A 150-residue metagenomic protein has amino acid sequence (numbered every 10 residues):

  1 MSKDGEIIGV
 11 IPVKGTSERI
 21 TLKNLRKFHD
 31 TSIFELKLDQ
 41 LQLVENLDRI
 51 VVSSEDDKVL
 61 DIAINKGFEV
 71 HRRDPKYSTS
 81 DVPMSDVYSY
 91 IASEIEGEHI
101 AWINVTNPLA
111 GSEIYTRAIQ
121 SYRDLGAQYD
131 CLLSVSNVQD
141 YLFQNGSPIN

Functional and structural regions predicted by a protein language model:
S2-D4, S93-E98, D124-A127: Glycine-rich phosphate-binding loop signature in dinucleotide/nucleotide-binding domains
K3-S53: N-terminal glycine-rich phosphate-binding loop and ensuing alpha1 helix
I7-I8, D48, E98, D130-L132: Conserved acidic residues
K14, P75, N104, S136-N137: Histidine-centered beta-alpha loop that forms part of the nucleotide-sugar donor binding/catalytic region in diverse
Q42, L60-I64, R123: Class I S-adenosyl-L-methionine
S54-V59, N137-Q139: Short, polar loop motifs at secondary-structure junctions
D57-A101, L109, E113-R117: Short phosphate-binding loop-to-helix
D86, P108-N150: Conserved core of the sugar-phosphate nucleotidyltransferase
